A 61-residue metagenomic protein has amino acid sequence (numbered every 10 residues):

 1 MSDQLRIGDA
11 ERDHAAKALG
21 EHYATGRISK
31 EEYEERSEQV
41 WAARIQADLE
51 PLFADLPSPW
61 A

Functional and structural regions predicted by a protein language model:
M1-T25, E31-A61: Extended, charge-rich alpha-helical interface modules
